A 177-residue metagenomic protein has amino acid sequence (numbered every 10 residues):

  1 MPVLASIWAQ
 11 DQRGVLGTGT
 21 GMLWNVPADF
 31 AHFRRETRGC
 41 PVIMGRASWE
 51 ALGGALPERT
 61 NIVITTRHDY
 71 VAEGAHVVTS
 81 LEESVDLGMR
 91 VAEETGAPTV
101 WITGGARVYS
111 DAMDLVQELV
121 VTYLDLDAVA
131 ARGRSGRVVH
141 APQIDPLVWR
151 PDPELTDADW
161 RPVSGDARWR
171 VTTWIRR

Functional and structural regions predicted by a protein language model:
M1-R177: Enzymes that bind and transform nitrogen-containing heteroaromatic metabolites
